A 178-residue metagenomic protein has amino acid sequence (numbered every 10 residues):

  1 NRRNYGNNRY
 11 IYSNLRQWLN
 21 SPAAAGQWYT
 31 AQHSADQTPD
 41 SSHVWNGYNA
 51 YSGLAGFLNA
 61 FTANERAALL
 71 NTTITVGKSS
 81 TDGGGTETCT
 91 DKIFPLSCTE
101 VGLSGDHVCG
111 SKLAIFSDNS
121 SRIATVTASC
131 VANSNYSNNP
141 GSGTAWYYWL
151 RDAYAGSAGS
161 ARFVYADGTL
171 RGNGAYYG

Functional and structural regions predicted by a protein language model:
N1-Y177: Collagenous Gly-X-Y triple-helix signature in extracellular proteins
